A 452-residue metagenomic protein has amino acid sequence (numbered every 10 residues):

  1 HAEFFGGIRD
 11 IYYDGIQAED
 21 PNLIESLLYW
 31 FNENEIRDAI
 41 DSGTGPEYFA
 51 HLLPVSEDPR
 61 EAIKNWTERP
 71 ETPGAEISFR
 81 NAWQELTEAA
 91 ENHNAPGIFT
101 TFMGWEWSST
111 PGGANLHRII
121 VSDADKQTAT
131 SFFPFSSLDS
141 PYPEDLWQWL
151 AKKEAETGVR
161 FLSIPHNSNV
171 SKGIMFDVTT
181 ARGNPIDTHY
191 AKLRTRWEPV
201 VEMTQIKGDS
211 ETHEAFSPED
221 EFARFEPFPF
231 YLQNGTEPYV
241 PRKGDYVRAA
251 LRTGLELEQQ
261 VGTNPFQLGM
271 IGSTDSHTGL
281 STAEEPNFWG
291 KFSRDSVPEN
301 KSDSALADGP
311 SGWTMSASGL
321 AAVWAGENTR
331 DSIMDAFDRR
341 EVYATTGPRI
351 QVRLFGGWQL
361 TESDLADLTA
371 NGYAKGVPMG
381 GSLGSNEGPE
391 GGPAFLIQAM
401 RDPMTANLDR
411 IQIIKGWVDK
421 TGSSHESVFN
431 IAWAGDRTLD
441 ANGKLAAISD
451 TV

Functional and structural regions predicted by a protein language model:
H1-M103, P111-G113, T128, F135-L138 (+4 more regions): An N-terminally biased module of ancient metal coordination in phosphate/nucleic-acid-related enzymes
G6-R9, T72-A75, T87-A90, W105-N115 (+2 more regions): C-terminal functional module detector
Q84, E144-Q148, A249-R252: Short, contiguous clusters of charged residues that form electrostatic/catalytic patches at enzyme active sites, used
H117-I119: Histidine-centered divalent-metal-coordination microenvironment in nucleic-acid enzymes
V121-D123: Long, charge-dense tracts
D125-K126, G208: Short connector loops/turns at beta-strand edges and beta->alpha or beta->beta junctions
T128-T130, P218: Substrate-binding clefts and substrate-entry loops adjacent to catalytic sites of polymer-processing enzymes acting on
Y142-K153, V170: Short loop/hinge segments at the start of secondary-structure elements
